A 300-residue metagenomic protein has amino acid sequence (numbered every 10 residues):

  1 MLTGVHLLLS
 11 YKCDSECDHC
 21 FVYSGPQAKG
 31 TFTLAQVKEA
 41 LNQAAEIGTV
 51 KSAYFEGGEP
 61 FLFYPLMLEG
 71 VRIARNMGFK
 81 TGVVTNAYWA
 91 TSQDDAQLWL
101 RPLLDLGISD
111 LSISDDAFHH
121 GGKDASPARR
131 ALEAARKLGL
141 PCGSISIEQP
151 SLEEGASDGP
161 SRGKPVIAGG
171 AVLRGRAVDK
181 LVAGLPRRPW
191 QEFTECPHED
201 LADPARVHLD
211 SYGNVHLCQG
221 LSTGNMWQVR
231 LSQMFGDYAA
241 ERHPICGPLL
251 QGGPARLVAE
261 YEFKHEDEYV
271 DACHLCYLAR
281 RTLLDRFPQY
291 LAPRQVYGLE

Functional and structural regions predicted by a protein language model:
M1-F79, V83-N86, A90-L98, R294 (+1 more regions): Conserved alpha-helical substructure of the radical SAM core
H6, S10-C13, S211, E266-Y269: Residue-level signal for mature regions of secreted extracellular proteins and peptides
C13, C17-C20, C218, C273-C276: Short cysteine clusters
H19, Y23-P26, G224, A279-T282: Secreted/processed peptides and extracellular or luminal domains of membrane proteins
Q27-A28, L62-F63, A90-S92, H119-G122 (+3 more regions): Short catalytic/ligand-binding loop motif for oxyanion handling, primarily in non-cytosolic enzymes, centered on
G48, L106, D271-H274: Structured loop/turn residues at beta-strand edges in well-structured enzyme cores
R101-A239: Radical SAM enzyme [4Fe-4S]-AdoMet core and its adjacent flexible, acidic and glycine-rich loops/tails across
M226-E300: Flexible mid-to-C-terminal extensions adjoining Fe-S/redox cofactors in radical SAM and related proteins
